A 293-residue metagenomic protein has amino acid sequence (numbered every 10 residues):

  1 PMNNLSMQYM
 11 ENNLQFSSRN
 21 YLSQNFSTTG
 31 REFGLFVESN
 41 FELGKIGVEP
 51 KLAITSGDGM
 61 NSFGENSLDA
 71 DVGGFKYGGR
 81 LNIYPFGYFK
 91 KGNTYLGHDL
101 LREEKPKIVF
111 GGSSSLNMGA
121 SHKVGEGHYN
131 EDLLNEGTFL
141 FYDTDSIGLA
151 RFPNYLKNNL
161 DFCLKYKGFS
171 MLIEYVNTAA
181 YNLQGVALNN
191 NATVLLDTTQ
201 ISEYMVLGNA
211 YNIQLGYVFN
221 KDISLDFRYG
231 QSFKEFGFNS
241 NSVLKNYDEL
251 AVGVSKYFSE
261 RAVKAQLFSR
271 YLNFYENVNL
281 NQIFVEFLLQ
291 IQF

Functional and structural regions predicted by a protein language model:
P1-M60, L68-G87, P106, S114-L116 (+3 more regions): Outer membrane beta-barrel
M2-S6, L43, D58-S62, G87-F89 (+5 more regions): Gram-negative outer-membrane beta-barrel proteins
M10-Q15, S67-V72, G127-L134, A187-L196 (+2 more regions): Flexible, surface-exposed loop regions and adjacent strand-edge segments of Gram-negative outer-membrane beta-barrel
S18, N25-S27, S67-G74, L149-N154 (+3 more regions): Replace "Gram-negative outer membrane beta-barrel proteins" with "bacterial and organellar outer membrane beta-barrel
F36-E38, R80-N82, N159-C163, Q214-G216 (+3 more regions): Outer-membrane beta-barrel architecture
G44-P50, F75-Y77, E104-F110, L156-N158 (+6 more regions): Outer-envelope beta-barrel architecture signal
G78-Y88, K256, L280-F293: Outer-membrane beta-barrel "beta-signal"
N82-E235: Detector for outer-membrane/organellar transmembrane beta-barrel domains, recognizing the amphipathic beta-strand
